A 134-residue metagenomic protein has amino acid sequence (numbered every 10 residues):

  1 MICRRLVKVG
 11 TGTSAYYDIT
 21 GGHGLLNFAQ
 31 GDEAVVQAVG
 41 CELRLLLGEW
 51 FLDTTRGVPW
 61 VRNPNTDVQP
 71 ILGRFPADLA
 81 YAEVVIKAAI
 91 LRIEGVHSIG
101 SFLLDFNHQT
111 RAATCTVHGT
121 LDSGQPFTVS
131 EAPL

Functional and structural regions predicted by a protein language model:
M1-V84, A88, G100, D105-L134: Immediate N-terminus of the mature polypeptide
I93-I99: Acidic-histidine catalytic/liganding microenvironments
